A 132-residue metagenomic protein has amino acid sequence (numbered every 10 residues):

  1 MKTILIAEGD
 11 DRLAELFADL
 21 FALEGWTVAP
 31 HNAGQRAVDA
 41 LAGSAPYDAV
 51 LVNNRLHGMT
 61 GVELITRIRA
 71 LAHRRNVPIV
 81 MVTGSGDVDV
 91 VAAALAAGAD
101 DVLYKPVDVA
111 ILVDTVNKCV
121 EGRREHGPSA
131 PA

Functional and structural regions predicted by a protein language model:
E8, N53: Conserved acidic carboxylate
D11-A29: Two-component/phosphorelay signaling modules centered on CheY-like receiver
P30-A49: Acidic, metal-coordinating helix/loop segments flanking the phosphotransfer/catalytic sites of two-component signaling
N32-A33, T60-E63: Acidic catalytic/metal-coordinating carboxylates
V62-R75: Short amphipathic alpha-helix used as the core "switch/output" element in two-component signaling
E63, G86-D101: Alpha4 helix (beta4-alpha4-beta5 surface) of REC/receiver domains from two-component response regulators
V107-V116: C-terminal output helix
